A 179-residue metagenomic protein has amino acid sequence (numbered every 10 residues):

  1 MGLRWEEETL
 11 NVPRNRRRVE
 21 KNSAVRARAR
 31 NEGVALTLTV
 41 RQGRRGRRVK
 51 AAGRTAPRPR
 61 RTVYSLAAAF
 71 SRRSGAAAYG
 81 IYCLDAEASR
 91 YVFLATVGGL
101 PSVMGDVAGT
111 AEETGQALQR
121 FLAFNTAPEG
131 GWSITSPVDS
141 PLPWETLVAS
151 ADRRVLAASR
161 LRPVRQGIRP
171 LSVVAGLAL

Functional and structural regions predicted by a protein language model:
M1-S150: Cytosolic/nucleoplasmic/matrix-facing N-terminal domains/tails of membrane-anchored or organelle-targeted proteins
L142-R165: Short, flexible helix-coil linker/hinge segments at the edges of structured domains or between repeats
A157-L179: C-terminal single-pass membrane-anchor helix
